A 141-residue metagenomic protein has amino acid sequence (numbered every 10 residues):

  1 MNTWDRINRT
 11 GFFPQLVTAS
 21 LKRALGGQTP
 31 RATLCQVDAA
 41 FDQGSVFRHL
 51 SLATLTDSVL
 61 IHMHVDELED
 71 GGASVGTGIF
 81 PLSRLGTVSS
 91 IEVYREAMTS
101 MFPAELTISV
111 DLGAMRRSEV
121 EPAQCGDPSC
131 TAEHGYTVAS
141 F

Functional and structural regions predicted by a protein language model:
M1-S58, V65: Anionic N-terminal interaction surfaces
N2, V65-F141: Acidic, Ser/Thr- and proline-rich intrinsically disordered linker/docking segments of eukaryotic scaffolds
